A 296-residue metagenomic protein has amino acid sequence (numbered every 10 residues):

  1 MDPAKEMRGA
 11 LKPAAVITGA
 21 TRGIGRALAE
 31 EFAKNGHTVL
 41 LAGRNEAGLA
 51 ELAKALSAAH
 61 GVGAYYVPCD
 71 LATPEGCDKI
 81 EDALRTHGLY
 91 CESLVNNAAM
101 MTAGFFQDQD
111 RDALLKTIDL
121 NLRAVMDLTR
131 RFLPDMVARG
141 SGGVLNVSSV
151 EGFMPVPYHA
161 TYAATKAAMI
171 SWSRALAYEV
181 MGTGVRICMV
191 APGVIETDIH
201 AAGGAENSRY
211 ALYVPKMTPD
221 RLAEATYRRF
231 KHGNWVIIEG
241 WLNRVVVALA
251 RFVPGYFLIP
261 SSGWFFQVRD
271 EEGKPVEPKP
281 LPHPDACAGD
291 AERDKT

Functional and structural regions predicted by a protein language model:
T21-R22: Conserved glycine-rich cofactor-binding loop
N35-L52: Conserved glycine-rich Rossmann-like NAD(P)H-binding loop of the short-chain dehydrogenase/reductase
N97-T102: Conserved NAD(P)H cofactor-binding loop of Rossmann-fold oxidoreductase domains
F105-I118: Substrate-binding pocket helix/loop in short-chain dehydrogenase/reductase
T129, T165: Active-site helix of classical SDR
S149: Residue(s) in the substrate-gating loop at a strand-loop-helix junction that position the organic substrate next
G182-L242, G273-K274, K279: SDR active-site lid
